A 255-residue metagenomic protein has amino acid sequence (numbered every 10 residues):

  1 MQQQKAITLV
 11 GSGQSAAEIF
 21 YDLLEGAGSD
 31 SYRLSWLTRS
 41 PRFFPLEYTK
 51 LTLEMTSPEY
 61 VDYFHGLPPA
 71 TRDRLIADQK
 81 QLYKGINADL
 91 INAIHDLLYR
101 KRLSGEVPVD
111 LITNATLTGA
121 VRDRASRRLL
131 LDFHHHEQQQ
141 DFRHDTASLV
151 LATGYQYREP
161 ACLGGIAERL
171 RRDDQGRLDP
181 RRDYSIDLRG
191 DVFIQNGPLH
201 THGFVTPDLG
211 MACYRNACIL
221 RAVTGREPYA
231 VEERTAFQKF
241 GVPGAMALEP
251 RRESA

Functional and structural regions predicted by a protein language model:
M1-Q14, E18-A255: Flavin (primarily FAD) cofactor-binding/catalytic cores of flavoenzymes
